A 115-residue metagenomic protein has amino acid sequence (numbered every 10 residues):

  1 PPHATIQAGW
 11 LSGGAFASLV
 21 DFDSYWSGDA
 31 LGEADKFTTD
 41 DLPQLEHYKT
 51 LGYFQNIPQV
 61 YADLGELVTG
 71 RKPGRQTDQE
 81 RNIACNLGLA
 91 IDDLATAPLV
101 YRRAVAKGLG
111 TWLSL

Functional and structural regions predicted by a protein language model:
P1-Y53: Rossmann-like adenosine-cofactor binding region
A30-L115: Adenosine-phosphate binding glycine-rich loop
